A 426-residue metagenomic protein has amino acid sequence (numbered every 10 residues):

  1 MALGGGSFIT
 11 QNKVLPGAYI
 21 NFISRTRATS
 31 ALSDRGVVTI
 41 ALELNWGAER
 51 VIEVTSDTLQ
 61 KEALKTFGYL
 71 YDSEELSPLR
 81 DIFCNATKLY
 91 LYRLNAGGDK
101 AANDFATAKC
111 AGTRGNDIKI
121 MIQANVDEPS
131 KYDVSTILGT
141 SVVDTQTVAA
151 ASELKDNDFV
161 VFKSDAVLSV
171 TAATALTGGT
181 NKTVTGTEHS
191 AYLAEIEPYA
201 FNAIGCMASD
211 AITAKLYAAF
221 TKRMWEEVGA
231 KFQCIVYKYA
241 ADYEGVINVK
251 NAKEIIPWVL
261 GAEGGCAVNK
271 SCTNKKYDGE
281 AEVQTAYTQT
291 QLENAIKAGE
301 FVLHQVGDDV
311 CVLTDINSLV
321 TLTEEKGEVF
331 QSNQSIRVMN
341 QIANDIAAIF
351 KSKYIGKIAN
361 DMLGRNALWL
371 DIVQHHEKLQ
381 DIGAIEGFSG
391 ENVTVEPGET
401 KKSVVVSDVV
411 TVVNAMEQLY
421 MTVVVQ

Functional and structural regions predicted by a protein language model:
L3-T26, A31-G47, I52-T55, L59 (+6 more regions): A glycine- and small-residue-enriched flexible loop/hinge signal that marks low-structured segments
H375-I382, T411-A415: Hydrophobic alpha-helical segments
T394-Q426: C-terminal edge-of-domain segments
